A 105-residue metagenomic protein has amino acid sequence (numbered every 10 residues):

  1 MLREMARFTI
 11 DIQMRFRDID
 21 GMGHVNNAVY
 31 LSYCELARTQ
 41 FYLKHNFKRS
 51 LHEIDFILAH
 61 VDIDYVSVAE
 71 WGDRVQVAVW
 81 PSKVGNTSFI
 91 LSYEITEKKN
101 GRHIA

Functional and structural regions predicted by a protein language model:
L2-H60: Hot-dog-fold acyl-thioester-processing enzymes
L2-I10, H60, Y65, A69-R74 (+1 more regions): HotDog/MaoC-like acyl-thioester-processing domains
